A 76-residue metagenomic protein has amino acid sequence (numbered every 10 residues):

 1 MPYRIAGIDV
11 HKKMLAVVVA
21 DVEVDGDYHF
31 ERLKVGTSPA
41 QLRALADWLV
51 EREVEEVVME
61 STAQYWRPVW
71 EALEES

Functional and structural regions predicted by a protein language model:
M1-S76: Phosphate- and other anionic-substrate recognition elements at nucleic-acid/protein interfaces
